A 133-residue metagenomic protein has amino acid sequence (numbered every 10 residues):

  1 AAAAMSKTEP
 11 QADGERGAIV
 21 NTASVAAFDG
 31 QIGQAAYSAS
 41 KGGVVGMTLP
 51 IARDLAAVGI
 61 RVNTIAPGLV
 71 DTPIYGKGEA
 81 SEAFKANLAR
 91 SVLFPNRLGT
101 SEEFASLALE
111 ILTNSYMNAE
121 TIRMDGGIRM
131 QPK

Functional and structural regions predicted by a protein language model:
A3, R53-A57: Alpha-helical segment proximal to the catalytic Tyr-Lys
S24: Residue(s) in the substrate-gating loop at a strand-loop-helix junction that position the organic substrate next
D29-A35, V58, N96: Active-site loop immediately N-terminal to the catalytic Tyr-X3-Lys motif of short-chain dehydrogenase/reductase
S40, T48: Active-site helix of classical SDR
A56, R61, M117-E120: Short, small/polar-rich loop/turn modules that mediate ligand/substrate recognition or access, typified
A66-K77: Short, flexible catalytic-loop segment of classical short-chain dehydrogenase/reductase
E82-E102: Catalytic Tyr-x(3-8)-Lys segment
T100-M124, R129: C-terminal substrate-recognition "lid" of short-chain dehydrogenase/reductases
